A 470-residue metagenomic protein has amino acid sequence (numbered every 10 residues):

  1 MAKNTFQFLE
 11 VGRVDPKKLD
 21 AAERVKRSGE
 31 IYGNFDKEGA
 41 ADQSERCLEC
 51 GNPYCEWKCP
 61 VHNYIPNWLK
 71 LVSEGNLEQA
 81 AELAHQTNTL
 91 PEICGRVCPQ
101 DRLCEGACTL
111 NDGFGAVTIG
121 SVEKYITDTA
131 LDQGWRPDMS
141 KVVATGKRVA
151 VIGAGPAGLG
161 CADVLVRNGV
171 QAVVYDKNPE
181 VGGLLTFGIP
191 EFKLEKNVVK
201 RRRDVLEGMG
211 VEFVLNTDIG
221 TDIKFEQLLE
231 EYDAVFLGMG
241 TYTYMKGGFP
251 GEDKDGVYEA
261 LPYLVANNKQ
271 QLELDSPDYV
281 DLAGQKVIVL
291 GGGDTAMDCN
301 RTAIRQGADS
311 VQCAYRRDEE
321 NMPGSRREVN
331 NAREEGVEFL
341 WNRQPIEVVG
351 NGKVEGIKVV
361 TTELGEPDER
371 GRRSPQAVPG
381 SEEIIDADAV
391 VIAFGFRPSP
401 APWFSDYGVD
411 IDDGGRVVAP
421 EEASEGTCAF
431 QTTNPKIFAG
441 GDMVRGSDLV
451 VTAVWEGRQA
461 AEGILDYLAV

Functional and structural regions predicted by a protein language model:
F6-G33, H62-E74, L83-H85, D112 (+8 more regions): Beta1-alpha1 glycine-rich phosphate/pyrophosphate-binding loop at the start of Rossmann-like nucleotide-binding domains
R24-D42, Y64-R96, G113-V142, N267-N268: Ferredoxin-type iron-sulfur electron-transfer modules in oxidoreductases and energy-metabolism complexes
D36, G208-L229, S276-Y279, N342-D388: A structured beta-alpha segment of the ubiquitous adenosine-cofactor-binding alpha/beta core
E45-Y64, T89-D112: Local cysteine-cluster metal-coordination motifs and their immediate loop/turn environment, predominantly Fe-S cluster
I126-V143, D204-T221, Y244-Q306, D413-C428: Glycine-rich dinucleotide-binding loop and its adjacent helix/turn
A234, G238-M245, G293, A387-A401: Glycine-/small-residue-rich beta->alpha transition segments that form the dinucleotide
D255-G284, P367-S447: FAD-site-proximal beta/loop scaffold in flavoenzymes
C299, M443-V470: A conserved FAD-binding loop/helix module that cradles the flavin
